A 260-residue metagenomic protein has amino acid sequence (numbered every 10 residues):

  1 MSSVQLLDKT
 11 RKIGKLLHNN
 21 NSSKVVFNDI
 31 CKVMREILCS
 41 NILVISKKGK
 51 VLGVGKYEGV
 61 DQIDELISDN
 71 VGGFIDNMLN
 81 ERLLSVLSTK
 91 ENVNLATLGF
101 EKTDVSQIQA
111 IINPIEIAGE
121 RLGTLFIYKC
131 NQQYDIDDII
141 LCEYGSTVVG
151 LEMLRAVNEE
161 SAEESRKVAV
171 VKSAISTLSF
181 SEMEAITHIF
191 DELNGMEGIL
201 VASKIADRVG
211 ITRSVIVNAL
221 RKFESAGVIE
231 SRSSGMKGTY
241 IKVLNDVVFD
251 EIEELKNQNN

Functional and structural regions predicted by a protein language model:
S2-H18, S22-I30, V71, N80 (+2 more regions): Juxtadomain coupling helices with adjacent low-complexity linkers
S2-K12, N21-S106: Structured interaction and signal-relay segments at domain junctions
C39, A110, G238: Short coil/loop residues immediately preceding or within conserved phosphate-binding loops of NTP-utilizing enzyme
S85-E152, A156: Sensory/regulatory domains in signal-transduction proteins
R155-L244: Signal-transducing coiled-coil/dimerization helices and immediately adjacent hinge/linker segments that couple sensory
D246-N260: Short, amphipathic alpha-helical interaction segments positioned at domain boundaries
